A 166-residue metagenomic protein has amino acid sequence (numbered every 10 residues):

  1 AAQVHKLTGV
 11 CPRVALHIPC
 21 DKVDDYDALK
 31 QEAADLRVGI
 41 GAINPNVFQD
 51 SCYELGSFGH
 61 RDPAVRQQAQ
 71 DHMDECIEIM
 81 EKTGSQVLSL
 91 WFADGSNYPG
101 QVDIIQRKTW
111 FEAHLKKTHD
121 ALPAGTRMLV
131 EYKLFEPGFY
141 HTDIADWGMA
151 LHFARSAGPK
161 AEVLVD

Functional and structural regions predicted by a protein language model:
A1-C20, L36: Catalytic domains of carbohydrate-active enzymes, especially glycoside hydrolases
K6-T8, E32, D120-L122: A generic structural signal for short, solvent-exposed coil/turn residues that cap or connect secondary-structure
L7-T8, I43-Y53: A short glycine/small-residue-enriched secondary-structure motif
T8, C20-D27, C52, P63 (+1 more regions): Generic alpha-helical scaffold signal
A15-A28, Y98, E136-D143: Acidic-and-aromatic substrate-binding clefts and catalytic sites of carbohydrate-active enzymes
I18-F48: Glycine-rich, aromatic-flanked loop segments that form ligand/cofactor-binding clefts across common enzyme folds
D35, G39-I40, C52-E162: Active-site acidic/histidine proton-transfer and metal-coordination neighborhood in alpha/beta enzyme cores
D166: Short alpha-helical "switch" segments that flank and position catalytic residues in signal-transduction proteins
